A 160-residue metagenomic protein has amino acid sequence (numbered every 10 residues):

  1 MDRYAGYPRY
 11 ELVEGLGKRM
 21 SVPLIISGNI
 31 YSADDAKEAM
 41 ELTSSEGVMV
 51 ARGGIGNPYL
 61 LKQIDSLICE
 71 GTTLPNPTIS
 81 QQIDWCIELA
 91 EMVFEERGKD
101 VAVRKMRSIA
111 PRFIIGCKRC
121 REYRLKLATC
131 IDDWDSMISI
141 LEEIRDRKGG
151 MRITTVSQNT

Functional and structural regions predicted by a protein language model:
M1: N-terminal G-site helix/loop of the GST-like fold
Y4, E11-I26, I30-T160: Alpha/beta catalytic cores of nucleotide-metabolism and tRNA/nucleoside-modifying enzymes
